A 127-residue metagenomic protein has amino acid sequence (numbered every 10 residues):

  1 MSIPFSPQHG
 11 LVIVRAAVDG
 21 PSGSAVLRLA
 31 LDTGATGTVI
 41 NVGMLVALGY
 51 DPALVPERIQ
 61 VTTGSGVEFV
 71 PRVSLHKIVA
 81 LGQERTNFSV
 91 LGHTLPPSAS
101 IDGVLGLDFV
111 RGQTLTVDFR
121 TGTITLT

Functional and structural regions predicted by a protein language model:
M1-T127: Pepsin/retropepsin-fold aspartyl endopeptidases
